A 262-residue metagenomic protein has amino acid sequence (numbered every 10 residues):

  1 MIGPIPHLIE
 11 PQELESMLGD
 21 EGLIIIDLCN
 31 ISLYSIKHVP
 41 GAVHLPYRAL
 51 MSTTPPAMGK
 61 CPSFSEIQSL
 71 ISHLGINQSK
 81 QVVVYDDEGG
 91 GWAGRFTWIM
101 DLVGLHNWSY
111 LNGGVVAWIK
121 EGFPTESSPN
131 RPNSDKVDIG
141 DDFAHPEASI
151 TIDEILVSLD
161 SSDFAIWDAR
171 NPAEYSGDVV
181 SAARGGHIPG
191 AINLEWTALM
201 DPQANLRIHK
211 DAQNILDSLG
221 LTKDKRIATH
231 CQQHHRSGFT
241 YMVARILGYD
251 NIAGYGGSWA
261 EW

Functional and structural regions predicted by a protein language model:
M1-E10, M51, V116-P189: Active-site neighborhoods of enzymes that stabilize oxyanions during catalysis
I2-M58, P62-E66, F164-S181, H187-W196 (+1 more regions): N-terminal intrinsically disordered, low-complexity segments enriched in P/E/S/T
D20-I24, H106-N107, D163-F164, R226-I227 (+1 more regions): Short active-site oxyanion
Y47-S52, G114-V115, W196-L199, G256-A260: Short, acidic/turn-prone active-site loops that include or flank metal/cofactor- and phosphate-binding residues
S52-Q81, W196-I227: Helix-loop module immediately N-terminal to the HCX5R catalytic loop in PTP-like cysteine phosphatase domains
M58-D153, V157-S158, R236-A253, G257-S258: Thiolate-centered catalytic microenvironments shared by cysteine-dependent enzyme domains
C231: Short cysteine clusters
